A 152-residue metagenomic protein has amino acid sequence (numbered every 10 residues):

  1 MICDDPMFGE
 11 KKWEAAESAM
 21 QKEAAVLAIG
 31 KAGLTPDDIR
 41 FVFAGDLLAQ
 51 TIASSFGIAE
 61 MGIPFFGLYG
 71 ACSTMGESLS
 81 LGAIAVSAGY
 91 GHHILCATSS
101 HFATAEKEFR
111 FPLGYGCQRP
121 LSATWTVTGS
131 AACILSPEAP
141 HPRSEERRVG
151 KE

Functional and structural regions predicted by a protein language model:
M1-E14, P112-K151: Condensing-enzyme catalytic core mediating Claisen C-C bond formation in acyl metabolism
M1-F43, L47-A53, E60: Conserved active-site "lid/cap" helical segment
A15-E17, P64-G76, A123-W125: Active-site nucleophile and cofactor-binding loops and adjacent substrate-binding regions of central metabolic enzymes
K22, V26-K31, Y69-C96, L135: Active-site-proximal alpha-helical scaffold in enzymes
D38-G45, H92-S99, E145-E146: Beta-strand segments within the central parallel beta-sheet cores of soluble alpha/beta enzyme folds
G45-Q50, C72-S73, T98-T104: Acidic, glycine-rich active-site loops and adjacent beta-strand->loop/helix elements that engage anionic groups
S54-P64, V86-A88, F109-Q118: A glycine- and small-aliphatic-rich helix-loop capping segment at beta-alpha/alpha-beta transitions that lines
G91-H101, E108-G114, P120: Glycine-rich anion/phosphate-binding loop at the beta-strand->alpha-helix junction
